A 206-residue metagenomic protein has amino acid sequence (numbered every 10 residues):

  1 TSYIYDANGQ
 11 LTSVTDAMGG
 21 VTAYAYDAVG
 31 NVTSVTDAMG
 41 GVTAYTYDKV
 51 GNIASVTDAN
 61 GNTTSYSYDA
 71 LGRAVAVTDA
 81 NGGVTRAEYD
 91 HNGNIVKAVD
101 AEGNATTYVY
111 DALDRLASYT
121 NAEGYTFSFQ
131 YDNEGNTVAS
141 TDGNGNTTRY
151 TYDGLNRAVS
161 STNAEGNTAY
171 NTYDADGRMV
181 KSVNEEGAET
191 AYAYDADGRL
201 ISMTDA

Functional and structural regions predicted by a protein language model:
T1-D16, G20-D37, G41-D58, N62-D79 (+6 more regions): Beta-strand elements of repeat-based all-beta scaffolds
